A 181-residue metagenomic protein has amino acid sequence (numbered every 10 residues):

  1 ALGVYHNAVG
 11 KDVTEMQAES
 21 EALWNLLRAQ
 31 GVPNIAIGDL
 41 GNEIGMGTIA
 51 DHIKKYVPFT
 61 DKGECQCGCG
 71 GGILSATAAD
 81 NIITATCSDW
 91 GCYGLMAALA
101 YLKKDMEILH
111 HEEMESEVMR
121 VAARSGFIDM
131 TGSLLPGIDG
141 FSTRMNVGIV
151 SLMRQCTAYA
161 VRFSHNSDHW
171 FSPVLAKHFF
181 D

Functional and structural regions predicted by a protein language model:
A1-A22, R124, I128: N-terminal catalytic or cofactor-binding beta/alpha core of small enzyme domains
G10, T14-E21, R28, I37-V118: Short alpha-helices
D105-D181: C-terminal accessory domains and tails appended to enzymatic cores
